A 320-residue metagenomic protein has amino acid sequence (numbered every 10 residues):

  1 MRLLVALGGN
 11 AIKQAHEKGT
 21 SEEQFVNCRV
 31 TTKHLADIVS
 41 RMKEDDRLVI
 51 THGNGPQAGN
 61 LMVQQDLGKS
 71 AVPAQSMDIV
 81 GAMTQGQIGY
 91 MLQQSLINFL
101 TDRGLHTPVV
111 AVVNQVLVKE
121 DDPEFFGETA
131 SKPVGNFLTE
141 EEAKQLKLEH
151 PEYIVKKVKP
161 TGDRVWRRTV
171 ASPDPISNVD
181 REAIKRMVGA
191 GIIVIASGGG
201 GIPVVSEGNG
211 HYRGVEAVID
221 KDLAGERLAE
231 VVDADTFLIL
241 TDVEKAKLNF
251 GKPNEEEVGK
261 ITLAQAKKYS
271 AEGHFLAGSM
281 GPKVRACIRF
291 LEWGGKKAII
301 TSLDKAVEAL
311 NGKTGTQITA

Functional and structural regions predicted by a protein language model:
M1-A320: C-terminal catalytic "cap/lid" subdomain
